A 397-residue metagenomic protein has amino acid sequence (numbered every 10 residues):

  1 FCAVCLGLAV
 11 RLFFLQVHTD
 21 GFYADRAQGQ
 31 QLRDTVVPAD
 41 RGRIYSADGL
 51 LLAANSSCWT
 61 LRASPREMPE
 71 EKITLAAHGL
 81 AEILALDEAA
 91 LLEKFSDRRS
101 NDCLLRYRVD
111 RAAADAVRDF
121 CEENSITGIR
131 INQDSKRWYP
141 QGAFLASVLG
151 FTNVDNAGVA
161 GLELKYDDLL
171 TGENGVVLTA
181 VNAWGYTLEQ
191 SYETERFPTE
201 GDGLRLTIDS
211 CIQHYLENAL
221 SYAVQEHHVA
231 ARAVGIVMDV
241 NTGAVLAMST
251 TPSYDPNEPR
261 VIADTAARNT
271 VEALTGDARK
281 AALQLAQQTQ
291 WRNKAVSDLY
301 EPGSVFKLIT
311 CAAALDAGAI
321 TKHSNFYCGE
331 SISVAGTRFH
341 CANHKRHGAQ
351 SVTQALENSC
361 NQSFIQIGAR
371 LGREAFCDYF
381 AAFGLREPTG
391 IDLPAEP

Functional and structural regions predicted by a protein language model:
F1-L274, Q290, L299, E374-G384: Periplasmic/cell-envelope proteins involved in peptidoglycan metabolism and beta-lactam response
A53, N182-E193, V240-V305, I309-P397: Beta-lactam-recognizing serine transpeptidase/beta-lactamase-like catalytic domain environment
